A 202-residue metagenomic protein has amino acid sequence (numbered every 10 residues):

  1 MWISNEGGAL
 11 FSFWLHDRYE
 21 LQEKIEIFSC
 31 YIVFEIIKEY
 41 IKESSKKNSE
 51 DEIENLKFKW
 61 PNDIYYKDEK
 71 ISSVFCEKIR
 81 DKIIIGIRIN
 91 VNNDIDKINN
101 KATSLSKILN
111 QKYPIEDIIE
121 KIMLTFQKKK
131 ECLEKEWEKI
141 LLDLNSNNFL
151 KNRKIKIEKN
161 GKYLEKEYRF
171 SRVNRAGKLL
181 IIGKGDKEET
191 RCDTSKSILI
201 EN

Functional and structural regions predicted by a protein language model:
M1-I3: A phosphate-binding catalytic loop at a beta-strand-loop-alpha-helix junction that coordinates phosphoryl groups
E6, S12-N202: Catalytic beta-strand/loop module used to bind and position nucleotide/cofactor moieties in cofactor-attachment
